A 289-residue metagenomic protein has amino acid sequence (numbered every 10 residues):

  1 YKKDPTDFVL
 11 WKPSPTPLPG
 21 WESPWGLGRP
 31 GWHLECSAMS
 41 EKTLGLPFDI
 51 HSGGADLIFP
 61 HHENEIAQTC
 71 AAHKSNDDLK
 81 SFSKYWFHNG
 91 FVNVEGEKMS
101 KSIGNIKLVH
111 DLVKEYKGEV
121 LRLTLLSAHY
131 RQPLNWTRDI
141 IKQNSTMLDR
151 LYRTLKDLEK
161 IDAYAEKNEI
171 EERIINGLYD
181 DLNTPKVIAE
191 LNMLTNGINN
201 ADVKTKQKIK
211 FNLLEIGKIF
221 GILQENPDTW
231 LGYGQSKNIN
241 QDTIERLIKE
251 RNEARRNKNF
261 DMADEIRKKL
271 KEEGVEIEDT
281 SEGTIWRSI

Functional and structural regions predicted by a protein language model:
Y1-D157: Alpha-helical recognition segments enriched in aromatics with Gly/Pro capping that present substrate-recognition
K98-I289: Structural preference for alpha-helix termini/caps and helix-kink/transition segments
